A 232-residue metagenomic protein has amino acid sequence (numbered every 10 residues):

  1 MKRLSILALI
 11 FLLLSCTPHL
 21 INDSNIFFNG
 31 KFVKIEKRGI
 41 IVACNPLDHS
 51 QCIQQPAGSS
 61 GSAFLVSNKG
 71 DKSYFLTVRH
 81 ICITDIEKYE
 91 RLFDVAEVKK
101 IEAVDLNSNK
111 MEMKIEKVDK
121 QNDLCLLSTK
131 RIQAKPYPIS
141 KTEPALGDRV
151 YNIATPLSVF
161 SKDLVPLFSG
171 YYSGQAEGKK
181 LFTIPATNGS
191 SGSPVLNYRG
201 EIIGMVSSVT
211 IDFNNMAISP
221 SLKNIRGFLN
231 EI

Functional and structural regions predicted by a protein language model:
L4-L13: Sec-dependent N-terminal signal peptides
C16-V78, F228: N-terminal activation segment of mature serine protease catalytic domains
H19-D23, K88, A96-V98, E112 (+3 more regions): C-terminal cap/linker of serine protease catalytic domains
I21-D23, A134-S190, V206-A217: Flexible, gly/ser-rich surface segments that form the specificity/activation loops bordering the active-site cleft
R38, V78-H80, T155, S208: Short, surface-exposed secondary-structure boundary micro-motifs
F64, P185-V206: Catalytic nucleophile loop of clan PA
V66-K120: Catalytic-histidine neighborhood of serine endopeptidases, predominantly the chymotrypsin-like S1/PA family
D123-T129, K179-I184: Short, solvent-exposed secondary-structure boundary/capping segments
